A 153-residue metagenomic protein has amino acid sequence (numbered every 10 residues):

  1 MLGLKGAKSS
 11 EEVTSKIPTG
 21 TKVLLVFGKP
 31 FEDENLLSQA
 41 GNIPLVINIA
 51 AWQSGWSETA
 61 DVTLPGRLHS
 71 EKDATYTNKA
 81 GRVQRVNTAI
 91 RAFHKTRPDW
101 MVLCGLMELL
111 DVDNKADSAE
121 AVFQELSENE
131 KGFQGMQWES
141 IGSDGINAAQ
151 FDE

Functional and structural regions predicted by a protein language model:
M1-E139: Non-catalytic alpha/beta scaffold blocks inside enzyme catalytic domains
F133-E153: Long, compositionally biased stretches
